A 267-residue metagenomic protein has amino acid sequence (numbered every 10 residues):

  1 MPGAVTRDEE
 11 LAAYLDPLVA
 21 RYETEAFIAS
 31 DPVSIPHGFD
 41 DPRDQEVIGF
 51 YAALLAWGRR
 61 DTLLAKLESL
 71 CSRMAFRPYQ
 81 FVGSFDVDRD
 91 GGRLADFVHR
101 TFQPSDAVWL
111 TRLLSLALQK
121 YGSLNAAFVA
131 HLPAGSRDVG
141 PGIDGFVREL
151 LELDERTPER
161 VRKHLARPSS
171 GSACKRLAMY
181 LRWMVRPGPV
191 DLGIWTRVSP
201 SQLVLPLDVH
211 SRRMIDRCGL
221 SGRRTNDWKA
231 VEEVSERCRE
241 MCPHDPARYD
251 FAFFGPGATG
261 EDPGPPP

Functional and structural regions predicted by a protein language model:
M1-P267: HhH-family (HhH-GPD) DNA N-glycosylase catalytic core used in base-excision repair
